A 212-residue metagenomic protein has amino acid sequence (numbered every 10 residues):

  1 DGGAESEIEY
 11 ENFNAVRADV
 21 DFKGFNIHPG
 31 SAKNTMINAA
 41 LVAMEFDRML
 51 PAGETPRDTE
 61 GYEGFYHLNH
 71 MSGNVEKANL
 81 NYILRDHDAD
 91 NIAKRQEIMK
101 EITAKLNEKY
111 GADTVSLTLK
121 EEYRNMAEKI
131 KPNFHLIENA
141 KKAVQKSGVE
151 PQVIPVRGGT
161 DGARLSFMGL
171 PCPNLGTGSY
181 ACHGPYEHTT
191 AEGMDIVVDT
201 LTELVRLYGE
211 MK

Functional and structural regions predicted by a protein language model:
D1-E97, E122: Midchain, well-structured core segments that form catalytic/ion-binding scaffolds
N34-E45, E63, H87-D90, K94-E101 (+5 more regions): Conserved active-site and cofactor/substrate-binding residues in soluble primary-metabolism enzymes
L41-D58, F65-H67, T114, R124-C172: Active-site-adjacent substrate-binding region of metalloamidase/peptidase-like peptide-processing proteins
E54, K100-Y110: A common structural junction motif
E76, E150-T200: Zn-dependent metallopeptidase/amidohydrolase metal-coordination segment
L106-K120: Conserved short beta-strand edge segments in small beta-sheet-based binding/regulatory domains
T200-M211: C-terminal alpha-helix
